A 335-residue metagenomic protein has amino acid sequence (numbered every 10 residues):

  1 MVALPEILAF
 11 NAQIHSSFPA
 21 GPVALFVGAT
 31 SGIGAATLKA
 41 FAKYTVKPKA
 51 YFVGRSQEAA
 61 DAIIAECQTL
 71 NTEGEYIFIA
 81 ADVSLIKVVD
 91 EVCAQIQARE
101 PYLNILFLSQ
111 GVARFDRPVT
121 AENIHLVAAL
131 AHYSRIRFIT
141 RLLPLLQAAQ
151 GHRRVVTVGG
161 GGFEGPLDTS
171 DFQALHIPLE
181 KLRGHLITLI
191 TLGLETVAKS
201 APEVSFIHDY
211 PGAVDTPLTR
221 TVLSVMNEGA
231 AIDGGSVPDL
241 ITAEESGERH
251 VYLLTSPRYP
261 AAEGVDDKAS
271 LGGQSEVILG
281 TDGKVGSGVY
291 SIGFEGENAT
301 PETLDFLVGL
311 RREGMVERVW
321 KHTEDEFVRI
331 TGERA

Functional and structural regions predicted by a protein language model:
M1-I79, Q95, S170-A335: NAD(P)H-dependent oxidoreductase Rossmann-fold/reductase module
V27, E100-G111, V156-G159, I207-P211: Rossmann-fold scaffold of SDR-type NAD(P)-dependent oxidoreductases
N71-I77, A94-L108, R114-V119: A glycine-rich helix->loop->beta "capping" turn within Rossmann-like NAD(P)(H)-dependent oxidoreductase domains
A80-E91: The beta1-alpha1 cofactor-binding region of Rossmann-like NAD(H)/NADP(H)-dependent oxidoreductases
S84, L126-S134, H185: Glycine-rich NAD(P)-binding loop of the Rossmann-fold in SDR/ketoreductase-type enzymes
L103, L146-L167, P202-V204: Active-site loop of short-chain dehydrogenase/reductase
A113-A131, A174-H176: Short alpha-helical oligomerization interface
H132-Q150, E195-K199: Amphipathic alpha-helical dimer-interface segment in Rossmann-like NAD(P)H-dependent oxidoreductases
